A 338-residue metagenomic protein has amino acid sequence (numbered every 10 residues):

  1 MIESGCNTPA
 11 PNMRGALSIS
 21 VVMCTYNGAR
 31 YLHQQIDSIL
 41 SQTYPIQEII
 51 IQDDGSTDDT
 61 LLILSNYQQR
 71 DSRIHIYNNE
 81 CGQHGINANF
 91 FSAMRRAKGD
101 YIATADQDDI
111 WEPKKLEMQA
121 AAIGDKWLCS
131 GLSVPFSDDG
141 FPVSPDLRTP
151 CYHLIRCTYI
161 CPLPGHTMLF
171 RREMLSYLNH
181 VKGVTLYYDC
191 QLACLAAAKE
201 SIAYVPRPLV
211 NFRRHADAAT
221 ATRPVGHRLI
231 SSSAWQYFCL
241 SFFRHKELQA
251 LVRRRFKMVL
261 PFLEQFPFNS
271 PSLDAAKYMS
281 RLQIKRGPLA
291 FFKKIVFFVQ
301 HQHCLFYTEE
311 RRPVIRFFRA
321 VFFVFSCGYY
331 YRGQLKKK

Functional and structural regions predicted by a protein language model:
G5, G28-S41: Short, well-formed alpha-helical segments that are part of the catalytic scaffolds of diverse glycosyltransferases
L17-S20, E48, Q191: Cell-envelope/extracellular polymer assembly enzymes that use nucleotide-activated donors
Q47-G55, Y77-N79: Short beta-strand/loop segment that forms part of the nucleotide-sugar
D53-L62, Q83: A conserved acidic beta->alpha catalytic loop
N79-A97: Glycine-rich, basic loop-to-helix element that forms the pyrophosphate-binding segment of sugar-nucleotide handling
I102: Short aromatic/hydrophobic "clamp" motif used to bind/position activated sugar donors
I110, K114-V143: Conserved donor NDP-sugar-binding/catalytic core segment of glycosyltransferases
P150-I230: Conserved nucleotide-sugar donor-binding catalytic segment
